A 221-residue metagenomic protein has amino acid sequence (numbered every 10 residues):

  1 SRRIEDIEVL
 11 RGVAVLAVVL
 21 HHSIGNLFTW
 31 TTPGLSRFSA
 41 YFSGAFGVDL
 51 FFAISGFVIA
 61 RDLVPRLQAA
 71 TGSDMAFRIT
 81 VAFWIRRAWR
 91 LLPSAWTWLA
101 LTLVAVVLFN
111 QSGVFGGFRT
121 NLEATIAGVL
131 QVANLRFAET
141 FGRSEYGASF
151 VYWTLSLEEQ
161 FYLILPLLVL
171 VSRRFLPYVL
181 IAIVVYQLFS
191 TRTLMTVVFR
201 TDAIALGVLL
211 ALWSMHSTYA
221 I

Functional and structural regions predicted by a protein language model:
S1-D6: Short, Lys/Arg-rich, polar N-terminal cytosolic tail immediately upstream of the first transmembrane signal-anchor
E8, F83, Y152-S156: Short alpha-helical catalytic segment bearing the HExxH-like zincin motif of zinc-dependent metalloproteases
E8-L16: Mature N-terminal segment immediately following signal peptide/propeptide cleavage in secreted/periplasmic
L16-A17, S23-W30, G34-P65, V81 (+3 more regions): Hydrophobic membrane-embedded alpha-helices and membrane-water interface caps/short interhelical or interfacial loops
P65-T71: Membrane-helix interface/capping segments
T71-V81: Short, membrane-interfacial amphipathic segments enriched in basic
S73-D74, S149-Q160: Alpha-helical membrane-embedding segments and immediately adjacent membrane-interface amphipathic helices
